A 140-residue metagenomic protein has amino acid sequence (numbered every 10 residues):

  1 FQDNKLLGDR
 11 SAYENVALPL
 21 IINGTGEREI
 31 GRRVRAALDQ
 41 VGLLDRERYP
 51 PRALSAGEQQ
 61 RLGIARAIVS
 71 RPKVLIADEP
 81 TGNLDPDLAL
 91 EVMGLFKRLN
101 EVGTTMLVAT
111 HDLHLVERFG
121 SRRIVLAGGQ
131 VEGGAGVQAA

Functional and structural regions predicted by a protein language model:
R10-A17: Short coil-to-helix segment of the ABC ATPase nucleotide-binding domain corresponding to the Q-loop/switch region
E29-V41: ABC nucleotide-binding domain "signature" region
Y49, S70, V102: Conserved signature/switch motifs of ABC ATPase nucleotide-binding domains
P50-L54, E58-Q60: Conserved ABC ATPase signature
I64: Hydrophobic anchor residue at the start of the ABC signature
L75-D78: Catalytic Walker B motif of ABC-type/P-loop ATPase nucleotide-binding domains
P86-L88: Helix N-cap at the start of a conserved alpha-helix in ABC-type nucleotide-binding domains
